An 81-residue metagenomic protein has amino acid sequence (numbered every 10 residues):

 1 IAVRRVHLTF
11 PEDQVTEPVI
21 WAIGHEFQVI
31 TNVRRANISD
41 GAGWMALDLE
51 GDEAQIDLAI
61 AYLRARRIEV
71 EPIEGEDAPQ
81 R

Functional and structural regions predicted by a protein language model:
I1-R81: Non-catalytic connector elements of ABC transporters
